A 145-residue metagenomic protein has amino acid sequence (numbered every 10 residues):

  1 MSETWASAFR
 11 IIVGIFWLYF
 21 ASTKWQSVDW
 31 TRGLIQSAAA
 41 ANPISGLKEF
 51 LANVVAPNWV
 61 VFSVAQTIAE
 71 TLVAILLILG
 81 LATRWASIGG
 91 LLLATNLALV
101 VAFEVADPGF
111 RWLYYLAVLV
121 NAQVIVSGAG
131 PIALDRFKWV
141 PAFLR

Functional and structural regions predicted by a protein language model:
M1-N42, E49-L72, L79-R145: Extended, low-polarity transmembrane helix blocks
